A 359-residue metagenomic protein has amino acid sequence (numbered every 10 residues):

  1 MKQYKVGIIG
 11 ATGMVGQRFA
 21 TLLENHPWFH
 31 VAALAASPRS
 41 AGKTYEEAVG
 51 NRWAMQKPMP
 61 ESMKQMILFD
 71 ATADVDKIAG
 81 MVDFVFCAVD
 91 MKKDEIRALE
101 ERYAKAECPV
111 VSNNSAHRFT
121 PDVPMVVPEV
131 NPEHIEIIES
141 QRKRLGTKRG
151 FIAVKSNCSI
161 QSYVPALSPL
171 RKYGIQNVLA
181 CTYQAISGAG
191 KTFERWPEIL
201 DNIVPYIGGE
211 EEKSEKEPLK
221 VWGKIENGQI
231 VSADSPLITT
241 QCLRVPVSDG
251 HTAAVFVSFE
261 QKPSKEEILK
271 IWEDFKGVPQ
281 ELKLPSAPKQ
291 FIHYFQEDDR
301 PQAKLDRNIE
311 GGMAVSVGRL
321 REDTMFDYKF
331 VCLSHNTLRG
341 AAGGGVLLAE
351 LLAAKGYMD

Functional and structural regions predicted by a protein language model:
M1-I199, I203-P205, P236-L237, I309 (+4 more regions): N-terminal Rossmann-like NAD(P) cofactor-binding subdomain of oxidoreductases, focused on the glycine-rich
S187-D359: Charged docking surfaces used in two-component/phosphorelay signaling
